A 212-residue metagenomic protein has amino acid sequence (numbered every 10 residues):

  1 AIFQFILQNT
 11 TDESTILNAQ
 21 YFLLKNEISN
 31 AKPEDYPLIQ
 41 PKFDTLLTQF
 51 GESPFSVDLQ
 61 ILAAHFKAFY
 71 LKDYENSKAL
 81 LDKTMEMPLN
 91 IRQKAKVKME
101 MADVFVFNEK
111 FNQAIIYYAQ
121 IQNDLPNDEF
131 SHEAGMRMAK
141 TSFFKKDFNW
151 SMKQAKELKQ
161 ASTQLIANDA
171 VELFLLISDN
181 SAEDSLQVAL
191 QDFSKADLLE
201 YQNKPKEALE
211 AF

Functional and structural regions predicted by a protein language model:
A1-F212: Acidic, polar-rich low-complexity tracts and alpha-helical solenoid repeat scaffolds
